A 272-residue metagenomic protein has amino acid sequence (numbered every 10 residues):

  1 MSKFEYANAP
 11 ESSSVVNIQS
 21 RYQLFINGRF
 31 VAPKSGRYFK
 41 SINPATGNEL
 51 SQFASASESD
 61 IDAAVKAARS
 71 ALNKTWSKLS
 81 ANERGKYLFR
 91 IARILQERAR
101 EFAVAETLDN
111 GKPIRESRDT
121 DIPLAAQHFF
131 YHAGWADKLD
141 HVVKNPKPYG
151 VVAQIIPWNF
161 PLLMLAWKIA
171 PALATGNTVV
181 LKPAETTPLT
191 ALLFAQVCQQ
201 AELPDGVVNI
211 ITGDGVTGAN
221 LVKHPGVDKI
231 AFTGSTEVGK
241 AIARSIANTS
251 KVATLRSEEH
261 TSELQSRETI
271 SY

Functional and structural regions predicted by a protein language model:
M1-Q52, K86, R90, P123 (+4 more regions): Terminal low-complexity tails and localization/encapsulation signals of metabolic enzymes
G47, R84, E106, G176 (+3 more regions): Residue-level signal for inorganic ion chemistry
N48-L139: Glycine-rich loop-to-alpha-helix module at the N-terminal edge of alpha/beta enzyme cores
S59, E101, K112, L124 (+5 more regions): Short alpha-helical
R90-I94, R98-E101, L193, V197-L203 (+1 more regions): Generic non-transmembrane alpha-helical segments
T120, I155, K182, I211-G213 (+1 more regions): Structural motif
G134-D205: Conserved small-residue-rich beta-alpha loop and adjacent elements that most often cradle the phosphate/pyrophosphate
V151, A201-S262, R267: Conserved NAD(P)+-binding/catalytic subdomain of aldehyde/semialdehyde dehydrogenases
